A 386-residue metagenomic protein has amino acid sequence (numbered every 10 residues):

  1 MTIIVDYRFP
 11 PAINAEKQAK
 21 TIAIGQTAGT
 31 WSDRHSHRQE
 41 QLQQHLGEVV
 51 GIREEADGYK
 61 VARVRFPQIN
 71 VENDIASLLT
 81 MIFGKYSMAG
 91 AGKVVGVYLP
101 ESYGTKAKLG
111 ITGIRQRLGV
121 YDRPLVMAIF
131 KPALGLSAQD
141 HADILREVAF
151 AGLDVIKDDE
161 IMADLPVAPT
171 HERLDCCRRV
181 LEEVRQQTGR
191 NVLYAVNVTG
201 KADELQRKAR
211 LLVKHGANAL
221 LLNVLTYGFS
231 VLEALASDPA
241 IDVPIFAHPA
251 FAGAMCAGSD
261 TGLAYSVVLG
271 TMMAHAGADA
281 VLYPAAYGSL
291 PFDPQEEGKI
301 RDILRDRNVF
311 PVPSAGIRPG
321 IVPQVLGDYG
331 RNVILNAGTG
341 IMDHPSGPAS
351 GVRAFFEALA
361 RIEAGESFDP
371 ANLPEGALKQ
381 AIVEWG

Functional and structural regions predicted by a protein language model:
M1-A149: N-terminal capping/small domains of soluble enzymes
Y7-I13, P124-A142, V192-E204, F251-S266 (+1 more regions): Active-site mouth loops of central-metabolism enzymes
Q26-T27, L42, L46, P169-V196 (+4 more regions): Alpha-helix-loop-beta-strand connector modules within alpha/beta enzyme cores
A107-R117, M162-V184, A202-L205, V224-D242 (+3 more regions): Active-site-adjacent beta->alpha loops and helix N-cap segments on the catalytic face of soluble alpha/beta enzymes
A128, G135-M162, A168-H171, V180-L181 (+2 more regions): Phosphate-binding glycine-rich loops and their immediate beta-loop-alpha structural context
R207-R210, H215, A219-A337: Catalytic alpha/beta core domains of metabolic enzymes, predominantly
T339-D343: A short, acidic, flexible beta-alpha connecting loop/helix-capping segment that sits on the rim of active
P348-G386: Extended, intrinsically disordered, low-complexity segments
